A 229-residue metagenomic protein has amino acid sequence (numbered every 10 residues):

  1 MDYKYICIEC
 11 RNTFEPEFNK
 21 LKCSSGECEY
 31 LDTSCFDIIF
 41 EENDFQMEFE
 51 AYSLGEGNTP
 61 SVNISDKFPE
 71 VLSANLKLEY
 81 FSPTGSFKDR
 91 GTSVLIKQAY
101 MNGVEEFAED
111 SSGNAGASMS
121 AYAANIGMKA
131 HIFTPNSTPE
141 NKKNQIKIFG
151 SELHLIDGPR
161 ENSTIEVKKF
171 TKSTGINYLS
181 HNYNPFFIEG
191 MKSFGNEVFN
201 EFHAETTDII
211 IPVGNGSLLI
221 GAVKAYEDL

Functional and structural regions predicted by a protein language model:
M1-L229: PLP-dependent amino-acid enzyme catalytic core
